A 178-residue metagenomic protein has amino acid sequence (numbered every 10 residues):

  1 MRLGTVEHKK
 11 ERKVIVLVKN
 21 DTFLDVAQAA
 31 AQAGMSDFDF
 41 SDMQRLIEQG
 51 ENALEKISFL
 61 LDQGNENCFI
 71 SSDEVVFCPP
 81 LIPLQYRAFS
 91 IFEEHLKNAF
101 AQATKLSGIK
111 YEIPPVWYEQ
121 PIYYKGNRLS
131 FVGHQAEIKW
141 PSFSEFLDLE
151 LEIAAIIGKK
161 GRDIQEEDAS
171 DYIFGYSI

Functional and structural regions predicted by a protein language model:
M1-D37: Low-complexity, small/basic-enriched stretches that occur predominantly at protein N-termini or linker tails
G4-V6, E11, F38-I178: Active-site microenvironments in enzyme catalytic cores
